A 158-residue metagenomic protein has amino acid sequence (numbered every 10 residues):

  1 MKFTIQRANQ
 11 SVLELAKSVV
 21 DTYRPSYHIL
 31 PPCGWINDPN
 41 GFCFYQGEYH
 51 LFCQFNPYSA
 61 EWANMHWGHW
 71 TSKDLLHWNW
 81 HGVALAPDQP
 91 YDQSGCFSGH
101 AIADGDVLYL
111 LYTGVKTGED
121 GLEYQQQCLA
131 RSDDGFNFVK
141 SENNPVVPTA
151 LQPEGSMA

Functional and structural regions predicted by a protein language model:
M1-A158: Beta-rich carbohydrate-recognition and catalytic domains
